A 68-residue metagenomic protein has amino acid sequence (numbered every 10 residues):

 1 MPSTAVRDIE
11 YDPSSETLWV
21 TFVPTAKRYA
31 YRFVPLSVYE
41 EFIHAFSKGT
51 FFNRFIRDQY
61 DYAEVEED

Functional and structural regions predicted by a protein language model:
M1-D68: Acidic/histidine-enriched, beta-strand-rich ligand/metal-binding domains
